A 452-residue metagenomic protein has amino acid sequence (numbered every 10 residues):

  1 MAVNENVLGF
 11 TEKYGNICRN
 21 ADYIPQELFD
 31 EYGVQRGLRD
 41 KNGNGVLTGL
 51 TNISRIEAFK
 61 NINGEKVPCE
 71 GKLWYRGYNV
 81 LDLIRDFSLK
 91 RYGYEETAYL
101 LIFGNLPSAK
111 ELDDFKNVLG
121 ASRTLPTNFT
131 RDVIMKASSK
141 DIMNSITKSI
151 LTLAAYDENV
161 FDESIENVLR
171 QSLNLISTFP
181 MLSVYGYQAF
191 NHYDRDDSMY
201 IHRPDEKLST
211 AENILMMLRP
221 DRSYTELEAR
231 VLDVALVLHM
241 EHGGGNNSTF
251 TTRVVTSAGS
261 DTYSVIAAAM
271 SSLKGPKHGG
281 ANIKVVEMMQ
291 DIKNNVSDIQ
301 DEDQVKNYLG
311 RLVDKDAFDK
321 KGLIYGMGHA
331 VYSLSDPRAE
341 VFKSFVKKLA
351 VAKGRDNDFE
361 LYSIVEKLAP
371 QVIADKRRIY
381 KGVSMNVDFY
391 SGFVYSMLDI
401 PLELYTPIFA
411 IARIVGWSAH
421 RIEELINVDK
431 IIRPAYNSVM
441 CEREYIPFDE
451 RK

Functional and structural regions predicted by a protein language model:
M1-K452: Non-transmembrane, aqueous-exposed alpha-helical and coiled segments at domain scale
